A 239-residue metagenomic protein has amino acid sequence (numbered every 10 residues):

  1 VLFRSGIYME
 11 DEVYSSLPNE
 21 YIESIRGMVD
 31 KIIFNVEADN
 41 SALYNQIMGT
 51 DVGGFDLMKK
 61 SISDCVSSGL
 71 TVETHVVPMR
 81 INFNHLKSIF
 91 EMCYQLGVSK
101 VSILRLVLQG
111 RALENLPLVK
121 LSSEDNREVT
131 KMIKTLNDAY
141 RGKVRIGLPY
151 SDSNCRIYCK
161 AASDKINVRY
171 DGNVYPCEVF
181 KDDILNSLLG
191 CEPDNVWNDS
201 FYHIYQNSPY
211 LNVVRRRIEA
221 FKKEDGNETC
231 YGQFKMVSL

Functional and structural regions predicted by a protein language model:
V1-L2: Short, small-residue-biased leader/transition segments that mark boundaries at the very start of proteins
G6-Y8: Short beta-strand->alpha-helix junction loop in the catalytic core of nucleotide-activated group-transfer enzymes
E10, P18-N19, F83-L86: Short, well-ordered alpha-helical microsegments
V13: Substrate-recognition/cap helix-loop segment adjacent to the acidic, metal-dependent catalytic center of Asp-based
L17-Y21, L57: Alpha-helical scaffolding within the catalytic cores of extracellular/periplasmic polymer-degrading hydrolases
R26-K31, N35-A162, Y170-Y175, V179-C191 (+1 more regions): Radical SAM enzyme [4Fe-4S]-AdoMet core and its adjacent flexible, acidic and glycine-rich loops/tails across
V179-L239: Flexible mid-to-C-terminal extensions adjoining Fe-S/redox cofactors in radical SAM and related proteins
